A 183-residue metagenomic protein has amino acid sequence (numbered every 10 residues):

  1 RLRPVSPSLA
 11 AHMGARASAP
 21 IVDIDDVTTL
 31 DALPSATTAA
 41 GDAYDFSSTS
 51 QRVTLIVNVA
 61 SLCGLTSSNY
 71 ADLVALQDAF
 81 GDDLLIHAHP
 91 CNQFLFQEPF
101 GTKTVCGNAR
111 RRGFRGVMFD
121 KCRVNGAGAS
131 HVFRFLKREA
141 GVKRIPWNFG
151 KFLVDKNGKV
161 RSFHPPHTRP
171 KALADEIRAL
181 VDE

Functional and structural regions predicted by a protein language model:
R1-P20, I56: Universal eukaryotic N-terminal targeting presequences
R16-S48, L65-S68: N-terminal "domain-start" segment that seeds a small globular fold
A39, F114, K156: Short, ordered coil/turn segments that flank beta-strands lining enzyme active or ligand-binding pockets
A43-S47, Q77-D78, A140-I145: Surface-exposed acidic, glycine-flexible loop patches that form ligand/cofactor-binding and adhesion interfaces
D45-N69, I86-P90: Short active-site neighborhood of thiol/selenol oxidoreductases, capturing the structured segment around
L65-A129: Structural microenvironment flanking redox-active thiols in thiol-disulfide oxidoreductases
H131-E183: Thiol-/selenol-based redox modules, centered on thioredoxin-like and closely related oxidoreductase domains
